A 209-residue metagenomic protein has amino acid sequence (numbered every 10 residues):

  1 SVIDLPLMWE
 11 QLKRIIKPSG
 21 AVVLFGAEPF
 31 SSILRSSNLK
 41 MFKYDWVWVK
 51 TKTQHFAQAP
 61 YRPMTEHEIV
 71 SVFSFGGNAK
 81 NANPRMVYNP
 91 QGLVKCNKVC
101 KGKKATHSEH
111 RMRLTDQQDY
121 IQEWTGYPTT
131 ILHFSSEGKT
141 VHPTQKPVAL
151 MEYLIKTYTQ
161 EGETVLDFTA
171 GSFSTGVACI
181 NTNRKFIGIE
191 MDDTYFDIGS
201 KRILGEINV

Functional and structural regions predicted by a protein language model:
S1-G188, T194-D197: Core catalytic lobe of class I
S200-V209: Short, conserved SAM-binding/catalytic segment of Class I S-adenosyl-L-methionine-dependent methyltransferases
